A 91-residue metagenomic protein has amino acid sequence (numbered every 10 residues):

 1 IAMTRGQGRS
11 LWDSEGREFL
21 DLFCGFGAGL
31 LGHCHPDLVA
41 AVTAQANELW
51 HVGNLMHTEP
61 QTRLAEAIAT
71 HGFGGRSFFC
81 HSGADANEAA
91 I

Functional and structural regions predicted by a protein language model:
I1-S10, L55, Q61: Active-site-adjacent loop/helix segments that line or gate small-molecule/cofactor pockets in enzymes
M3-R5, L11, E66, R76-S77: Generic preference for hydrophobic/aromatic residues in regular secondary structure cores
G6-R9, E15, F26: Short loop/turn microsegments at loop-to-beta-strand junctions
E18-I91: Glycine-rich loop-to-alpha-helix module at the N-terminal edge of alpha/beta enzyme cores
